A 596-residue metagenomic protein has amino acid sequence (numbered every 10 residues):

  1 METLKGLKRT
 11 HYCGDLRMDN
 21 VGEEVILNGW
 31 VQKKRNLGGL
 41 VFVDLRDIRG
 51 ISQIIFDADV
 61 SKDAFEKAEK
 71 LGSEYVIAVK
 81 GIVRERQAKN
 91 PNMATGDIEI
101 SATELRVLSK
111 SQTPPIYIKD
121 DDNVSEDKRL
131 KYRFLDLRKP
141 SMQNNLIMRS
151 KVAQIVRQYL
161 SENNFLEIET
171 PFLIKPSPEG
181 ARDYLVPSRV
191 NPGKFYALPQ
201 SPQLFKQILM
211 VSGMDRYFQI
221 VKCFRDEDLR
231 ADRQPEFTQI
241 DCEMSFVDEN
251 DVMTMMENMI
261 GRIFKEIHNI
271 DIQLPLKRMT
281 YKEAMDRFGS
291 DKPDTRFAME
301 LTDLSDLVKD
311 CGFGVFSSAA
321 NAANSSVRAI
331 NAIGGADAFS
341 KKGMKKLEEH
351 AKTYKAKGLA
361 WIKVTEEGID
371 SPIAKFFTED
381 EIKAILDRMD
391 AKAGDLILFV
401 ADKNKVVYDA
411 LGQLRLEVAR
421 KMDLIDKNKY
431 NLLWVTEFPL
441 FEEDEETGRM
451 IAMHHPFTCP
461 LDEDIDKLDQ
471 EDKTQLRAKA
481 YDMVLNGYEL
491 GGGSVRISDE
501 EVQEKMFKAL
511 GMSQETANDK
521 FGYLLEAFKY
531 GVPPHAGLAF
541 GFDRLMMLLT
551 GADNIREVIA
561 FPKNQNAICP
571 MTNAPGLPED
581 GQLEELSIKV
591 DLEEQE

Functional and structural regions predicted by a protein language model:
M1-E596: Class II aminoacyl-tRNA synthetase catalytic cores and aaRS-like
